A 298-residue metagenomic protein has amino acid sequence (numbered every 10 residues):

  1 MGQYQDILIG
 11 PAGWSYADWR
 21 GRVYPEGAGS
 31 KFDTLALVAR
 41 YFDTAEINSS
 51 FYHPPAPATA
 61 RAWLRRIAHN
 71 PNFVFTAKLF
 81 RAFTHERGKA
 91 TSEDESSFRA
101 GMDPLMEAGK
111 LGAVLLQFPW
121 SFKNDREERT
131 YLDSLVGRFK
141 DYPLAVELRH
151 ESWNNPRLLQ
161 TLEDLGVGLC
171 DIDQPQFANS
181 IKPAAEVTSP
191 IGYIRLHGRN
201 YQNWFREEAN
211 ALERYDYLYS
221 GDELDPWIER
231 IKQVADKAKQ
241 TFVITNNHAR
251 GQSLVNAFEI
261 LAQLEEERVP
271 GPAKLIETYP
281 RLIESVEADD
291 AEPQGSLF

Functional and structural regions predicted by a protein language model:
M1-F298: Residues lining hydrophobic/aromatic ligand-binding pockets adjacent to catalytic sites
